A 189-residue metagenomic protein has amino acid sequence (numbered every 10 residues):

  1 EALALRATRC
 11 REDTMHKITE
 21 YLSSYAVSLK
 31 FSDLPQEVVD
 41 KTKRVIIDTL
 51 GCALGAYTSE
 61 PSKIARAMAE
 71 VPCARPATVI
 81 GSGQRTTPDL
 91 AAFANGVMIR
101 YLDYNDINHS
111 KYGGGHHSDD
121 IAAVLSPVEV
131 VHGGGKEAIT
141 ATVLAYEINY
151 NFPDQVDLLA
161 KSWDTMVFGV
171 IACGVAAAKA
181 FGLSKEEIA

Functional and structural regions predicted by a protein language model:
E1-T14: Short, Lys/Arg-enriched N-terminal segments with co-localized hydrophobic residues within the first ~10-30 amino acids
M15-A189: N-terminal core-entry segment
